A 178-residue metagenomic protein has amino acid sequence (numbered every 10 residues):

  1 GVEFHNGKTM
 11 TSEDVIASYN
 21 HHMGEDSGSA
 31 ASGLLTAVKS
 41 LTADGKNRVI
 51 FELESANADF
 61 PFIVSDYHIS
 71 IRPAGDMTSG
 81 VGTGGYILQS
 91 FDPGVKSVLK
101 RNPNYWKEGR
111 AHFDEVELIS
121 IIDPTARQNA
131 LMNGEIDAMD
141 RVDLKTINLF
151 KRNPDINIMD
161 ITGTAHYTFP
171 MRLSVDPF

Functional and structural regions predicted by a protein language model:
G1, N104-L149, T164, P177: Ligand-site clamp/hinge motif
G1-G28, I50, A130: Aromatic- and charge-enriched surface segment that lines or borders ligand/interaction sites
G1-V2, V15, K46, E54-A58 (+7 more regions): Solvent-exposed coil/turn segments that connect beta secondary-structure elements in extracytoplasmic/periplasmic
M10, A31-A74: Surface-exposed binding/hinge segments that line and control ligand-binding clefts or catalytic entry sites
T11-S18, I50, G84-G85, H112-E115 (+1 more regions): Alpha-helical secondary-structure segments
V15, N47-V49, M132-R141, I156: Alpha-to-beta junction loops
N57, F62-E117, D123-T125: Gly/Pro-rich hinge or "lid" segments in bacterial periplasmic/extracellular proteins
N148-D160: Ligand-binding "clamshell"
